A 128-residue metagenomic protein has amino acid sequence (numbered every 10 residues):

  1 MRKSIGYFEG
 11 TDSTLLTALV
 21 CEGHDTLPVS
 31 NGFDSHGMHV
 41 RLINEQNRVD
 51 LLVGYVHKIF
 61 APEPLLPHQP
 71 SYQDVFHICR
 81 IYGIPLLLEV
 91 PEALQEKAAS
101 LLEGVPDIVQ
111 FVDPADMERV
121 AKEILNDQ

Functional and structural regions predicted by a protein language model:
M1-N31: Short, charged N-terminal beta->alpha structural module
T11-T14, F33-D34, V56-L66, A93-Q95: Short acidic, S/G/P-rich loop/turn micro-motifs used as interaction or catalytic elements
V20-R48, V112-M117: A short, well-structured beta->alpha microelement
N47-Y72, Y82: Conserved beta-strand-loop-alpha-helix hinge of the TIR/SEFIR fold
H77-I78: Hydrophobic/aromatic ligand-binding patch that stacks against planar heteroaromatic rings of cofactors or nucleotides
G83-L87: Proline-centered loop/turn at the N-terminus of a beta-strand
L88-P106: Glycine-rich, charge-decorated loop segments at or immediately adjacent to ligand/cofactor-binding or catalytic sites
P114-Q128: A charged, well-structured terminal subsegment
